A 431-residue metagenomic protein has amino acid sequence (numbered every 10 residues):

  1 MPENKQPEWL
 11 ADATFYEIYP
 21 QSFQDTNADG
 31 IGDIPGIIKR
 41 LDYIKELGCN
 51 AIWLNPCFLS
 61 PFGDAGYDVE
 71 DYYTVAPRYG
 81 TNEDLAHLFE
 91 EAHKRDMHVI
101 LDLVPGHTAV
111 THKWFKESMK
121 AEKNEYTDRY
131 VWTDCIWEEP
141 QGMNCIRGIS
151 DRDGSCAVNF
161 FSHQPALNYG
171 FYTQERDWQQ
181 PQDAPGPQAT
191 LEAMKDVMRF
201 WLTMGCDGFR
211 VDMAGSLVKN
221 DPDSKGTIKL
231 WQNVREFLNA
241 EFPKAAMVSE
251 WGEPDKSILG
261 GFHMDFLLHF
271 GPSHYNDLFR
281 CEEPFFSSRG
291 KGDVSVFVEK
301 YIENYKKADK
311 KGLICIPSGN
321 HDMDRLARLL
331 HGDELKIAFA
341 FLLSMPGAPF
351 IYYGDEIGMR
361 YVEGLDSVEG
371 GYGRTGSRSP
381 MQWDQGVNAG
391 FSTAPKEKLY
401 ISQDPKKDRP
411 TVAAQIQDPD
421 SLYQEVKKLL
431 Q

Functional and structural regions predicted by a protein language model:
P2-A189, T203, A214-F262, M381: Acidic/aromatic-lined carbohydrate-recognition and catalytic surfaces of CAZymes acting on diverse glycans
W9-A11, E241, E253, I258-G261 (+5 more regions): Loop/helix patches that line or flank the sugar-binding groove of alpha-linked glycan CAZymes
R40, D84, L88, T190-W201 (+8 more regions): Alpha-helical packing segments of well-folded alpha/beta enzyme cores
N50-A51, D96-H98, M198, D207-R210 (+4 more regions): Beta-sheet entry/capping signal
A109-M119, V248-E282, R360-T375: Substrate-binding cleft/loops of secretory-pathway carbohydrate-active enzymes
M213-N220, K310-G332: Active-site clefts of carbohydrate-active enzymes
K219-G226, F279-C281, F285-S288: Short, flexible/disordered intra-domain loops and linkers
K244, S287-D309: Glycoside hydrolase catalytic-domain groove-lining segments
